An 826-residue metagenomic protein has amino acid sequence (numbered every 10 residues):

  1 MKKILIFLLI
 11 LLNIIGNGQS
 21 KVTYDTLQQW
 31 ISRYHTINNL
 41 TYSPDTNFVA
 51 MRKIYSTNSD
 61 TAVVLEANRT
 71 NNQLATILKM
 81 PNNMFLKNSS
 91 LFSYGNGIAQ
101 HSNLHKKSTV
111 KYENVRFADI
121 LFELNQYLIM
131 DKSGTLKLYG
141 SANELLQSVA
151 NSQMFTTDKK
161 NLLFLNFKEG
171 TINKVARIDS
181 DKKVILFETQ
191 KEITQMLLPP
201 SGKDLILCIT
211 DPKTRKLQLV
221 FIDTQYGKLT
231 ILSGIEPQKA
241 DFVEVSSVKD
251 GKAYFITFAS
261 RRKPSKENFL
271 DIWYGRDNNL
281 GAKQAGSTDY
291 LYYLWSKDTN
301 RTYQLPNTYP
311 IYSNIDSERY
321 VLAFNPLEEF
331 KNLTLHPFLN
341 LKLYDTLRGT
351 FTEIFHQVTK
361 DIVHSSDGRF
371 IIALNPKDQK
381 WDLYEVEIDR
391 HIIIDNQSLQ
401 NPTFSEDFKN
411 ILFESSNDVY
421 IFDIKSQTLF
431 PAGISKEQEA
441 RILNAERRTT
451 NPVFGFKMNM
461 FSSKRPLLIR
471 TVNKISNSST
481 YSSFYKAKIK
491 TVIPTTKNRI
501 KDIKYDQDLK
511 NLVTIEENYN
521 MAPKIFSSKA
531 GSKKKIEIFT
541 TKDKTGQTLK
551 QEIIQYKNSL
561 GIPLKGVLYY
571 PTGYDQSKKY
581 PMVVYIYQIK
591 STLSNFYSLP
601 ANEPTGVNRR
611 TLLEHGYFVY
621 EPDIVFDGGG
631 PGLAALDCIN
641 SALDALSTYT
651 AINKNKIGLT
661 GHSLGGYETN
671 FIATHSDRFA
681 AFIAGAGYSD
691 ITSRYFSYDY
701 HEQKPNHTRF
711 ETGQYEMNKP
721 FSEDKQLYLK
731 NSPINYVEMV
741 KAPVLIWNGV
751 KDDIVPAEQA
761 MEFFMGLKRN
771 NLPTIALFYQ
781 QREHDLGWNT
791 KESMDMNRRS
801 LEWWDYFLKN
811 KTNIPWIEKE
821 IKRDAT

Functional and structural regions predicted by a protein language model:
Q19-T36, E66-P81, S102-R116, L136-Q153 (+12 more regions): Multi-bladed beta-propeller domains
Q28-A62, K79-N83, V472: Beta-strand-rich domains and repeat architectures in extracellular enzymes and scaffolds, especially beta-propellers
N39, T257, P264, Y290-L291 (+9 more regions): Non-catalytic accessory segments flanking enzyme active sites
L40-F48, N82-L91, D119-Q126, M154-L162 (+9 more regions): Blade-terminus and WD-like Trp-Asp/Gly-His loop motifs, strongest in beta-propeller folds
N58-L65, I98-H101, G134-L138, T171-A176 (+8 more regions): Structural motif
G227, I256-R301, A323-N340, Q427-E446 (+2 more regions): Predominantly five- to eight-bladed beta-propeller fold
K578-I589: Short beta-strand element of the alpha/beta-hydrolase
L599-T826: Active-site-proximal cap/loop segments of hydrolase catalytic domains
